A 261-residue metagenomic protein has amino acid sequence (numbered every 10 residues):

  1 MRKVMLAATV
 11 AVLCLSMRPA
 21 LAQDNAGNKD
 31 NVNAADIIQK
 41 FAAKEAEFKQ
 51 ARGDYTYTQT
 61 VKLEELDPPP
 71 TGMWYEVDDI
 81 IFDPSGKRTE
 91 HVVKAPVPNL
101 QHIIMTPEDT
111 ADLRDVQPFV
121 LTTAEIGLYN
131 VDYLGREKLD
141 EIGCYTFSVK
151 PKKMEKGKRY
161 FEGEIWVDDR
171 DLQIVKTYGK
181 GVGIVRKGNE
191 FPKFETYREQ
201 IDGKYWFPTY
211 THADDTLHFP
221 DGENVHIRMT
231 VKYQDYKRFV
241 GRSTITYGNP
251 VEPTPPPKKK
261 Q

Functional and structural regions predicted by a protein language model:
M1-V4: Positively charged n-region of N-terminal signal peptides that target proteins for export
A7-S16: Bacterial N-terminal signal peptides
A22-E162, D169-V175, K180-P192, Q200-Y210 (+1 more regions): Structured extracytoplasmic
